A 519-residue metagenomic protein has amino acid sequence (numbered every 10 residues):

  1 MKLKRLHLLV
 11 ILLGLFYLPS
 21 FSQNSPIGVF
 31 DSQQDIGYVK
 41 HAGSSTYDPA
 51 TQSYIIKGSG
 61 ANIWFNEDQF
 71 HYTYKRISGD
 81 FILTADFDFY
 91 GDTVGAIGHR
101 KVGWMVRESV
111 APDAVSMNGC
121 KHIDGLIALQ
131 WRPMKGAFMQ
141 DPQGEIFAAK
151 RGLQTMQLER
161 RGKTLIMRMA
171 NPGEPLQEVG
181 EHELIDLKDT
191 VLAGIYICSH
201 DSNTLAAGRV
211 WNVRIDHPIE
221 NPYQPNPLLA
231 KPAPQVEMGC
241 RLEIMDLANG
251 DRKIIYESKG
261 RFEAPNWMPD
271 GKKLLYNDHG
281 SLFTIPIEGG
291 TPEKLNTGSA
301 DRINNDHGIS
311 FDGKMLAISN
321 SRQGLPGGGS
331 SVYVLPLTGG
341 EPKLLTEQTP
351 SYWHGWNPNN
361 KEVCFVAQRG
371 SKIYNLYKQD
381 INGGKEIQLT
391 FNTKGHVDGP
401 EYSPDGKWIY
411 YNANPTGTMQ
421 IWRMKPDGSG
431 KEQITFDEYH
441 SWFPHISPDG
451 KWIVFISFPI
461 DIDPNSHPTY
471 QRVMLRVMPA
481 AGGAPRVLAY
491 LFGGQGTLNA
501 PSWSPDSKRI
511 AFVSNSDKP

Functional and structural regions predicted by a protein language model:
M1-N24: Bacterial Sec-dependent N-terminal signal peptides
L3-R5, N24, V179, V363 (+1 more regions): Intrinsic disorder/low-complexity segments enriched in polar/small residues
K4, F21, L165, G328 (+1 more regions): Short secondary-structure capping/junction motifs at helix and strand boundaries
L8-L9, H41-A42, C364, Y410: Short hydrophobic "helix-edge" motifs at membrane interfaces and signal-peptide entry regions
F16, G37, T46, S53 (+6 more regions): Intrinsically disordered, low-complexity N-terminal regions enriched in serine/proline/glycine with scattered basic
Q23-L228: Extracellular glycan-recognition regions
Y223-P519: Sequence signature of WD/YWTD-type beta-propeller architectures
